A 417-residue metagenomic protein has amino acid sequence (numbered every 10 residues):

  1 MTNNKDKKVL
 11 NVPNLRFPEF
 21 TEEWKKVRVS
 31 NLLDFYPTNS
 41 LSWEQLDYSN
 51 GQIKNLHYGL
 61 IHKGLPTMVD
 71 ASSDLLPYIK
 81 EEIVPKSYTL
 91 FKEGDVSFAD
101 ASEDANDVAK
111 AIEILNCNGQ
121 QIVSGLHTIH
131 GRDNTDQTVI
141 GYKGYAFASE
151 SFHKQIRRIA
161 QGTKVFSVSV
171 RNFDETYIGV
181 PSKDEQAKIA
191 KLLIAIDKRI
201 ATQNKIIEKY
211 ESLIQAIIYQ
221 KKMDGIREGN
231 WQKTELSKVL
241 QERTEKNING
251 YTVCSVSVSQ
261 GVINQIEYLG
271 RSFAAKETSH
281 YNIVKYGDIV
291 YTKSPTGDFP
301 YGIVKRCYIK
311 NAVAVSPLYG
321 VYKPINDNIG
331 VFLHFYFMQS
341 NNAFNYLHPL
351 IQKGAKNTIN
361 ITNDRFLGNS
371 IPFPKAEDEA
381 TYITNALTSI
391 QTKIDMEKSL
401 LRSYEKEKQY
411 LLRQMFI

Functional and structural regions predicted by a protein language model:
M1-E22, K198, T202-E235, S399-I417: Short amphipathic coiled-coil heptad-repeat segments
T2, L33-I178, S237-P374: DNA target-recognition domains and sequence-specific DNA-contacting regions of bacterial/archaeal
V12-S40, E175, V180-K183, D224-N247: Non-catalytic DNA-recognition/assembly elements of restriction-modification systems
S102, L192-I194, K198, P295 (+1 more regions): Short, surface-exposed secondary-structure boundary micro-motifs
D184, I194-N204, Q391, D395-K398: Signal-transmission coiled-coil "S-helix"-like helices that couple sensory/receiver modules to catalytic effector
I194, Q241, T388, M415-F416: Extended cytosolic coiled-coil "rod" domains of large eukaryotic scaffolding/tethering proteins
